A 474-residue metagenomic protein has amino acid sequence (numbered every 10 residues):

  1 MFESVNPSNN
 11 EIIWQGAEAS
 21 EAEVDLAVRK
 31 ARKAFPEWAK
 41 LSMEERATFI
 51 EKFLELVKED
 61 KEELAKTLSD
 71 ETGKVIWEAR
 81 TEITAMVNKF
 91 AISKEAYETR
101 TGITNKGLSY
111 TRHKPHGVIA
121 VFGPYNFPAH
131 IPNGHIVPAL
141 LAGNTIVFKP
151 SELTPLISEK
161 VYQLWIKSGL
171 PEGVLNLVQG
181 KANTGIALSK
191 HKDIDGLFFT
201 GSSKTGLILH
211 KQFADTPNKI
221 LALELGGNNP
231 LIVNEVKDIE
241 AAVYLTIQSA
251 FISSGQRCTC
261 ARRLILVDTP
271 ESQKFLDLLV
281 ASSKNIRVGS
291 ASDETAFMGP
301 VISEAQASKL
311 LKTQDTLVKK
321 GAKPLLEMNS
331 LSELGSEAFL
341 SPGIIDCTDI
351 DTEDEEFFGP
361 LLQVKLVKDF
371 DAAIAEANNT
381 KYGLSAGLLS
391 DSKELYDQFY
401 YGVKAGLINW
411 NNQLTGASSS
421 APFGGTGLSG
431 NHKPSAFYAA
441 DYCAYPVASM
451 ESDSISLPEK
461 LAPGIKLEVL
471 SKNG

Functional and structural regions predicted by a protein language model:
M1-L108, I302: N-terminal Rossmann-like NAD(P)+-binding subdomain of aldehyde/semialdehyde dehydrogenases
N9-Q15, I194, I232, R287 (+2 more regions): Conserved C-terminal structural/oligomerization subdomain of aldehyde/semialdehyde dehydrogenase
N10, R46, L68, F90 (+9 more regions): Residue-level signal for inorganic ion chemistry
I13, T205-C347, W410, K466-S471: ALDH superfamily catalytic-core signature
I13-A19, A34-K40, V121, L231-N234 (+5 more regions): Short, well-ordered beta-strand elements within core beta-sheets of diverse protein domains
F35, A39, L54-K61, A65 (+16 more regions): Structural signal for hydrophobic packing residues in well-ordered secondary-structure cores of soluble enzyme domains
T101-A241, V367: Rossmann-like NAD(P) dinucleotide-binding subdomain of oxidoreductase/dehydrogenase enzymes
T145-V147, P324, L407: A short hydrophobic/small-residue beta-strand
